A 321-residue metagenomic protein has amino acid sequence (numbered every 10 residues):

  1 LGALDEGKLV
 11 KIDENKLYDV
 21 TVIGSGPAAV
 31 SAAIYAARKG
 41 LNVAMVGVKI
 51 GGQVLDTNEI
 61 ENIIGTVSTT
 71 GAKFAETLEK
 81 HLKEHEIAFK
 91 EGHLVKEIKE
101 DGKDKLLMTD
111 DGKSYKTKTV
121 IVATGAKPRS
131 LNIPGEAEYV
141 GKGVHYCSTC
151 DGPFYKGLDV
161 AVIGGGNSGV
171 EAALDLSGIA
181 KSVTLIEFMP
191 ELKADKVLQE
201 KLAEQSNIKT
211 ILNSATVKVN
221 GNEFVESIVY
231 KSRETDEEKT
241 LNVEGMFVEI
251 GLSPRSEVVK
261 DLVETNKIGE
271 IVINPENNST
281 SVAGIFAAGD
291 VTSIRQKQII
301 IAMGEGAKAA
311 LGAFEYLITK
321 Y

Functional and structural regions predicted by a protein language model:
D5-D13, N132, E138-F154, N242 (+3 more regions): FAD-site-proximal beta/loop scaffold in flavoenzymes
I12, Y18-I87, L158, V170-K196 (+3 more regions): Beta1-alpha1 glycine-rich phosphate/pyrophosphate-binding loop at the start of Rossmann-like nucleotide-binding domains
K16, E76, L82-T109, S114-T117 (+2 more regions): A Rossmann-like FAD-binding core segment of flavoenzymes
L17-D19, G92, K156-L158, N213 (+1 more regions): Phosphate-coordination loops involved in phosphoryl transfer and adenosine-cofactor binding
G24, G47, T124, G164 (+3 more regions): Short beta-strand/turn micro-motifs composed of small residues that flank or help shape donor/cofactor-binding pockets
G26-P27, A126-P128, G166-S168, S293: Residue-level detector of alpha-helix initiation sites
F89-D110, Y115-P153: Glycine/small-residue-rich loop that forms an oxyanion/phosphate-binding "nest" at active or ligand-binding sites
